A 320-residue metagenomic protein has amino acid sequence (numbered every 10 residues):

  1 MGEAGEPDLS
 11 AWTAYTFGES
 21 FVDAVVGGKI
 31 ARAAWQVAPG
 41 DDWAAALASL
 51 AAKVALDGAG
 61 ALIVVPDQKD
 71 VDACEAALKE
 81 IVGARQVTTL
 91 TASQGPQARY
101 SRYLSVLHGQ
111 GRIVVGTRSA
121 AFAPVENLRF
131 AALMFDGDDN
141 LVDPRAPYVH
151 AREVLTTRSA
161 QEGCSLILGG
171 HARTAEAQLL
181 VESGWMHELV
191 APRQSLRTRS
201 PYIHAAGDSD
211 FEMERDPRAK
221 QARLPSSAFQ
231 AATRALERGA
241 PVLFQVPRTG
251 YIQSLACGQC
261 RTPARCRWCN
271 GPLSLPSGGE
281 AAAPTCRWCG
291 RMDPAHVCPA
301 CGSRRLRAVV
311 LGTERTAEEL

Functional and structural regions predicted by a protein language model:
M1-A4: Accessory, often N-terminal, substrate/partner-engagement and coupling regions that sit outside the core NTP/cofactor
E6-S20, K29-A55, A59-T88, Q97-R102 (+2 more regions): Inter-lobe coupling/hinge segments of SF2-like helicase ATPases
R118-A120: Conserved SAM/SAH-binding loop
